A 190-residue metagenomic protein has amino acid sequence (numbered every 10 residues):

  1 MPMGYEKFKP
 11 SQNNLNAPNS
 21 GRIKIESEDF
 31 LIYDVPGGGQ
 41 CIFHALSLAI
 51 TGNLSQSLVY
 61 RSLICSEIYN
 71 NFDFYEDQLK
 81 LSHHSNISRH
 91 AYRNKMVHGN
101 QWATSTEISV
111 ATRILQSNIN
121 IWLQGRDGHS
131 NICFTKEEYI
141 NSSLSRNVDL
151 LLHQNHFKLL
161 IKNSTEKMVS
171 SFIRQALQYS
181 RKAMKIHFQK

Functional and structural regions predicted by a protein language model:
M1-M3, A49, K190: N-terminal low-hydrophobic presequence detector
M1-N13: Active-site-proximal helix-loop elements at catalytic-domain edges
S11-C133: Papain-like cysteine protease catalytic cores
V97-K190: Deubiquitinase catalytic domains
